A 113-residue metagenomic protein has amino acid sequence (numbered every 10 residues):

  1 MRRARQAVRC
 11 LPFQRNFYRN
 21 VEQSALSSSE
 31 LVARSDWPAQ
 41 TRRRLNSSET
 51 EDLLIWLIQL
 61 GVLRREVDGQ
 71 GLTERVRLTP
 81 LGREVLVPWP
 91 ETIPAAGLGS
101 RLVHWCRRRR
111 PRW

Functional and structural regions predicted by a protein language model:
M1-S24: Short alpha-helical segments that sit at the start of domains
L26-W37, T41: Short acidic, hydrophobic short linear motifs in intrinsically disordered regions
R43-L60: Short amphipathic alpha-helical interaction segments
I58-D68: A short, conserved structural fragment
V67-V87: Accessory beta->alpha helical hairpin/"wing" motif in late/C-terminal subdomains of nucleic-acid enzymes
P80-W113: Short, amphipathic alpha-helical interaction segments positioned at domain boundaries
